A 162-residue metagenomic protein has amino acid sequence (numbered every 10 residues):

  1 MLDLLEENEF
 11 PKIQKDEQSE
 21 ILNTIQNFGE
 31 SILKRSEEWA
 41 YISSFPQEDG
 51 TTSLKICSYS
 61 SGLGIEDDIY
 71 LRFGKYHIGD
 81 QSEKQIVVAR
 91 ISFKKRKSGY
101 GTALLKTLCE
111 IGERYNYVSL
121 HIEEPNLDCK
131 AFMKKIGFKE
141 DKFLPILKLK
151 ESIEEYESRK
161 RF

Functional and structural regions predicted by a protein language model:
M1-S98, K106-F162: Non-catalytic substrate-recognition and accessory regions of acyl/acetyltransferase enzymes
